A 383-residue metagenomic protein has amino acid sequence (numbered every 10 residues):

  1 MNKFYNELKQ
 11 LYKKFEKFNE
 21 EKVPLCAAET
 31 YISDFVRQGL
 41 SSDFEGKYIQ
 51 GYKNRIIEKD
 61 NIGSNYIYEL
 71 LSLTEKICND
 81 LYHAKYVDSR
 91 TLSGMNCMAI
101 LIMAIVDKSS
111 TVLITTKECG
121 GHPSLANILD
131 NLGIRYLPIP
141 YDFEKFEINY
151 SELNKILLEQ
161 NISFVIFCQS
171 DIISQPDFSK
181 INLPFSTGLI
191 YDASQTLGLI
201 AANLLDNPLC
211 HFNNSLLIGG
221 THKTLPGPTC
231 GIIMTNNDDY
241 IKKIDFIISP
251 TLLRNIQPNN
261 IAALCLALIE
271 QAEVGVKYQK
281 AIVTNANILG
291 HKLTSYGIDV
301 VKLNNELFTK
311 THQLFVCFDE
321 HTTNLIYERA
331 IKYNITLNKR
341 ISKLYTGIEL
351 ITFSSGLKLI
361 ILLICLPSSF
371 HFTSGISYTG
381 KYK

Functional and structural regions predicted by a protein language model:
M1-I57: N-terminal "arm"/small-domain region of PLP-dependent enzymes with the aminotransferase-like
A28-L40, H222-K223, L344-K358: Conserved phosphate/anionic-ligand binding catalytic regions in large, soluble enzymes, centered on
N54-L70: Non-heme Fe(II)-dependent double-stranded beta-helix
Y66-E69, L73-D299, I361-I364: Conserved PLP-enzyme active-site core in the AAT-like
N214, P228, T309-Q313, K332-N334 (+2 more regions): Active-site lining segments that contact anionic ligands and/or coordinate catalytic metals
M234, F315-D319, G356-K358: Short hydrophobic/aromatic beta-strand micro-patches that form the beta-sheet surface supporting nucleotide- or nucleic
L268, Q279, V283-E349: Conserved small-domain helix->loop->beta segment predominantly found in fold-type I
T284, K343-K383: PLP-dependent enzyme catalytic core of the Aspartate aminotransferase-like
